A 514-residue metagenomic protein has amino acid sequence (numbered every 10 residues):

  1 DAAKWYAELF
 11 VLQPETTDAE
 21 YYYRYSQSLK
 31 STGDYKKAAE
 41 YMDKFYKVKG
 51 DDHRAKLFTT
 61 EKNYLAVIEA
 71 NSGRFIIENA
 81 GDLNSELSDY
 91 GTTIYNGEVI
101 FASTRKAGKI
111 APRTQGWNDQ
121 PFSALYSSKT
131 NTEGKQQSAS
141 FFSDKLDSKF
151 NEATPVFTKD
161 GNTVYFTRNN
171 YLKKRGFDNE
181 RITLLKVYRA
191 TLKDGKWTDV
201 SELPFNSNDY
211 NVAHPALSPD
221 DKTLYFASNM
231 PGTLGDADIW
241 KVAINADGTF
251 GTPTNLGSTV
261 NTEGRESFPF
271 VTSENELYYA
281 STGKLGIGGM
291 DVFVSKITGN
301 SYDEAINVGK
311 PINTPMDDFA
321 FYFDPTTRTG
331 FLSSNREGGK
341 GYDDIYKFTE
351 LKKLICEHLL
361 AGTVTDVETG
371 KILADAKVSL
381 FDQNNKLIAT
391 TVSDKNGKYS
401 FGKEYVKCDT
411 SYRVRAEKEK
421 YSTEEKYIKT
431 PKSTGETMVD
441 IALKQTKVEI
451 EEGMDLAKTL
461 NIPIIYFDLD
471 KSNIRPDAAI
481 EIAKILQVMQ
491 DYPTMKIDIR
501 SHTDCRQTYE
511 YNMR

Functional and structural regions predicted by a protein language model:
A2-A3, A38: Single-residue signature of alpha-solenoid repeat helices
T17-D18: Residues that mark the junctions of alpha-helical repeat units in TPR/alpha-solenoid scaffolds
Y21, S31, Y35-K37, K44-T363 (+4 more regions): Short, conserved micro-motifs composed of acidic
S281-G288, Y492, R500-R514: Periplasmic OmpA-like peptidoglycan-binding domain that tethers envelope proteins to the cell wall
L351-S379, Q383-D498: Periplasmic peptidoglycan-binding/tethering modules of Gram-negative envelope proteins
